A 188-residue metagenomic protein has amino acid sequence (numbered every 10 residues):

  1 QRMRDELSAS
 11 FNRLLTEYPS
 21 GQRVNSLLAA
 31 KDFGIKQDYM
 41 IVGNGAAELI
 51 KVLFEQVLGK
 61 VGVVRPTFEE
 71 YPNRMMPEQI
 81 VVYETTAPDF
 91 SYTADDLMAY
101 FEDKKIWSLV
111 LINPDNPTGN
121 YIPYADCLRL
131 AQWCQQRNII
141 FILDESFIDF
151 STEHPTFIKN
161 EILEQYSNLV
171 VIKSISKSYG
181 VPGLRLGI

Functional and structural regions predicted by a protein language model:
Q1, A46, F68, N113-P117 (+2 more regions): Short glycine-rich anion-binding loops that position phosphate/pyrophosphate groups of nucleotides and phosphorylated
Q1-G45: N-terminal small-domain helix-loop-helix segment of the aminotransferase-like
R23, Q37-V61, R185: Conserved beta-loop-alpha segment that forms the PLP phosphate-binding cup at the N-terminus of a helix
M40, V61, I80, F141 (+1 more regions): Hydrophobic/aromatic residues located in beta-strands of well-ordered beta-sheets within soluble catalytic
E48, E55-L111: PLP-dependent aminotransferase-like
I50-K51, Y71-P72, T118-G119, S151: Glycine/Thr-rich phosphate-binding loops of Rossmann-like dinucleotide-binding domains
A94-K104, P117-V181: Active-site pre-lysine segment of PLP-dependent enzymes
